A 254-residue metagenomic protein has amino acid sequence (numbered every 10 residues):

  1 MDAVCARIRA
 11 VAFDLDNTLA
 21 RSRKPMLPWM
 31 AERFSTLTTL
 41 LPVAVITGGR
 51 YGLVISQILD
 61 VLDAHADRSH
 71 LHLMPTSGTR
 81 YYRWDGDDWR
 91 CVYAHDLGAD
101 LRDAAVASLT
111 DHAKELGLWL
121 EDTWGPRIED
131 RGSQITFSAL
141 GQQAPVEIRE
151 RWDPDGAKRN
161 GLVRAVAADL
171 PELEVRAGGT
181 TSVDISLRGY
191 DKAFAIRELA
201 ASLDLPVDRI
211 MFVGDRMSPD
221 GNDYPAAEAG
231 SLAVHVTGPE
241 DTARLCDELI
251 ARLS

Functional and structural regions predicted by a protein language model:
M1-F13, M26, E32-T36, D60-V61 (+1 more regions): Non-catalytic pre-domain segments flanking phosphatase-related domains
D2-R7, M26-L27, S186-R188, K192-S254: Mg2+-dependent phosphoryl-transfer enzymes with acidic/Ser/Thr/Gly-rich catalytic loops
V4-K24, V45, L73, I196 (+1 more regions): Asp-based phosphoryl-transfer active-site loop
V11-D16, T76-G78, R131, S138-Q142: Short loop/turn segments at strand-loop or loop-helix junctions that form parts of catalytic or ligand-binding pockets
S22-R23, V54-S56, D85, E147 (+2 more regions): Short glycine-/acidic-enriched loop or helix-start segments at secondary-structure transitions that form or flank
P25-W124: Active-site phosphate-binding/coordination module
L120-M211: Conserved acidic, metal-coordinating active-site core of Asp-based, Mg2+-dependent phosphoryl-transfer enzymes
